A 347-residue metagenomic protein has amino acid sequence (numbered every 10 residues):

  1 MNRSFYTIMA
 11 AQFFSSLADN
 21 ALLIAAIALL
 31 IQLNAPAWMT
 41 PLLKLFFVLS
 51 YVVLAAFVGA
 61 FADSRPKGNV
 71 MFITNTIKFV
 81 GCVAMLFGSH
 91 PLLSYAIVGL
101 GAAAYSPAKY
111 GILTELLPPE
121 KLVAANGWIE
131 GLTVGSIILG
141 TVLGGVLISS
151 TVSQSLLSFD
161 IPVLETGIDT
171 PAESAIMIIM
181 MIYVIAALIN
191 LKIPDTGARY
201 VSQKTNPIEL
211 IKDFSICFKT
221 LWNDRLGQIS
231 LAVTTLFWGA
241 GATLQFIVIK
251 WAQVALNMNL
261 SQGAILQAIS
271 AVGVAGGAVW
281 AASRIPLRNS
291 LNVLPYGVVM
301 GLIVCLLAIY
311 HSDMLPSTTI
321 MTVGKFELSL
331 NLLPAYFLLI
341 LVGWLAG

Functional and structural regions predicted by a protein language model:
M1-Y6, D195-A232, A255, M321-S329: Juxtamembrane intracellular "pre-TM" segments in multi-pass secondary transporters
S4-L23, L43-F79, L93-T151, I182 (+7 more regions): Substrate-agnostic recognition of the 12-TM MFS/MFS-like secondary transporter fold
A21-W38, F246-Q262: Short amphipathic helix-loop junctions that connect adjacent transmembrane helices in Major Facilitator Superfamily/SLC
I24-N34, A84-G88, L139-I179, V254-A255 (+1 more regions): Transmembrane alpha-helix termini and helix-breaking/packing motifs in multi-pass membrane transporters
A35-P36, P66-K67, P118, V152 (+3 more regions): A helix-boundary/kink motif common to multi-pass secondary transporters, especially Major Facilitator Superfamily
A35-V48, S174, V254-A271, L333-P334: Loop-to-transmembrane helix entry
T76-H90, V299-L328: C-terminal ends and interior cores of transmembrane alpha-helices in multi-pass membrane transporters/permeases
G111, E115, I168-A172, I176-N206 (+2 more regions): Helix-loop junctions on the cytosolic side of multi-pass membrane transporters, especially the intracellular loop
